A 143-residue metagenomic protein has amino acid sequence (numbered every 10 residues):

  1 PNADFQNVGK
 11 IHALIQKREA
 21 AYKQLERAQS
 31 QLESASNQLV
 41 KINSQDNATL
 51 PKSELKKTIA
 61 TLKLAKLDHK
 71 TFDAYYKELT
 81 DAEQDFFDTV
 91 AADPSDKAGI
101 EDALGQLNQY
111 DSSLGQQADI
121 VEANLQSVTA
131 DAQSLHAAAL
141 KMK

Functional and structural regions predicted by a protein language model:
P1-I11, Q45-L62: Short, charge-rich amphipathic alpha-helices with coiled-coil/heptad character
P1-K41, A65-K143: C-terminal amphipathic alpha-helix
